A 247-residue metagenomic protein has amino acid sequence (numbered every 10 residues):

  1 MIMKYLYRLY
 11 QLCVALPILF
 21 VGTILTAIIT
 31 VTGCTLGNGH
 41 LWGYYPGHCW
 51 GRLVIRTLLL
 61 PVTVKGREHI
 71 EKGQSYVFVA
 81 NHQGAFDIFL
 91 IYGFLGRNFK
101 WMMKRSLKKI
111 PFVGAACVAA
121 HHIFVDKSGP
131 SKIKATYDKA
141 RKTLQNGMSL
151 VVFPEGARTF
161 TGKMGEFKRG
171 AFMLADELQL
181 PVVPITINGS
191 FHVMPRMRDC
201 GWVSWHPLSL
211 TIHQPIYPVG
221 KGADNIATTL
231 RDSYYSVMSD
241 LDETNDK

Functional and structural regions predicted by a protein language model:
M1-P61: N-terminal membrane-anchoring alpha-helices
I2, L6, K134-K247: Non-catalytic C-terminal accessory region of glycerolipid acyltransferases and related lyso-lipid remodeling enzymes
T26-Y45, R56-L58, K72-P130: Catalytic core of membrane glycerolipid acyltransferases/transacylases, capturing the structured, soluble-facing
V54-I55, C117, T143, A175: A generic structural signal for well-ordered alpha-helical segments
V64, F78, W101-M102, L210-I212: Generic preference for hydrophobic
V64, I123-D126, P218: Short acidic-hydrophobic, aromatic-tinged amphipathic segments that line or gate anion-handling sites
R67-K72, V203: A short beta-turn/loop motif at secondary-structure boundaries
